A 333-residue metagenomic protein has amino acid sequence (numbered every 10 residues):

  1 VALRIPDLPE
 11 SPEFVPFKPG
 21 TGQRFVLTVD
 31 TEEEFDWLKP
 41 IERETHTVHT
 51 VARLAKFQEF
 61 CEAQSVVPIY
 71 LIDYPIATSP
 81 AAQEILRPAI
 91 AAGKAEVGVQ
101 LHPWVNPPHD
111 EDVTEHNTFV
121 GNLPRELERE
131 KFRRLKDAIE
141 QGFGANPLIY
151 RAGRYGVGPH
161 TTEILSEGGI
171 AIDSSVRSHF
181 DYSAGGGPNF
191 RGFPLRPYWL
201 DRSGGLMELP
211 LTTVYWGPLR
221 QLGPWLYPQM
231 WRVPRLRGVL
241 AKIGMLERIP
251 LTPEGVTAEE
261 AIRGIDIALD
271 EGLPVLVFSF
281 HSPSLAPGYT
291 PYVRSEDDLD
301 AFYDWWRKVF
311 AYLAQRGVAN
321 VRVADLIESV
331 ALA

Functional and structural regions predicted by a protein language model:
A2-L8, P12-E13, A152-E271: Active-site-adjacent pocket scaffolds in enzyme catalytic domains
R4-A91, F278, Y312: Active-site beta->alpha N-cap acidic-glycine motif
T21-F25, E62-P68, G93-V97, G144-L148 (+3 more regions): Short, well-ordered coil/turn segments that N-cap beta-strands
D30, Q100, Y150, L165 (+3 more regions): Conserved, mostly hydrophobic/aromatic
W37-R43, H109-N122, G288-R294: Surface-exposed, active-site-proximal loop segments in enzymatic domains
T45-T50, L71-Q83, R151-P159, F180-A184 (+2 more regions): Acidic-and-aromatic substrate-binding clefts and catalytic sites of carbohydrate-active enzymes
Y74-G156, Y215, S282-P283: Metal-dependent polysaccharide deacetylase catalytic core of the NodB/CE4 family, i.e., the active-site-bearing domain
G238-A333: C-terminal domain-boundary segment and adjacent tail
